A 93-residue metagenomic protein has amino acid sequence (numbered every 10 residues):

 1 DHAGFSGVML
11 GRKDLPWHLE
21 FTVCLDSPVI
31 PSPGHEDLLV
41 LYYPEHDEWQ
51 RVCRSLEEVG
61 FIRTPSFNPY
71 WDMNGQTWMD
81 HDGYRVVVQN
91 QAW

Functional and structural regions predicted by a protein language model:
D1-H18: Core segments of cupin and vicinal oxygen chelate
H2-A3, V29-P31: Short glycine/serine/proline-enriched coil/turn segments at secondary-structure junctions
S6-M9, C53-W93: Vicinal oxygen chelate
G11, V40-P44: Short hydrophobic/aromatic beta-strand micro-patches that form the beta-sheet surface supporting nucleotide- or nucleic
D14-L19, D82-V86: Short, charged/polar, Gly/Pro-enriched secondary-structure boundary elements
T22-S27, N90-W93: Acetyl-CoA-dependent GNAT
G34-L39: Eukaryotic phosphotyrosine signaling hubs
H46-V52: Short, conserved charged micro-motifs
